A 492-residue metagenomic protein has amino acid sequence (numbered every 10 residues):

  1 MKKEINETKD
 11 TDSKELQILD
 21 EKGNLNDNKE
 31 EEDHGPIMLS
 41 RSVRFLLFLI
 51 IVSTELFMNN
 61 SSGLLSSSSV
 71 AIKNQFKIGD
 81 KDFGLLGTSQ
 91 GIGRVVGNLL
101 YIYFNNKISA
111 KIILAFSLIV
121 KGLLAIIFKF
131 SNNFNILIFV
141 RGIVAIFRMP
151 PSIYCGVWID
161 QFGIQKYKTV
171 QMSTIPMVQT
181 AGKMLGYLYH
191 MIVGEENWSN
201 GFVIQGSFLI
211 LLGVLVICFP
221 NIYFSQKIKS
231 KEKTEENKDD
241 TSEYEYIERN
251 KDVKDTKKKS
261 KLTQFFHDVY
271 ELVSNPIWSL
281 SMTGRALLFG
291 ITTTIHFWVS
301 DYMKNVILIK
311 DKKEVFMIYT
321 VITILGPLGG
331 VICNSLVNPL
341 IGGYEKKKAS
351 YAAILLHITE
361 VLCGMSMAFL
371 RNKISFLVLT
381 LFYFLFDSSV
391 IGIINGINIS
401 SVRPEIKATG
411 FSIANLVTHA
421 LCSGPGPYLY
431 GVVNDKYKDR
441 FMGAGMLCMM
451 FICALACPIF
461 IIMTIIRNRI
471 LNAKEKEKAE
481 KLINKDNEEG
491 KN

Functional and structural regions predicted by a protein language model:
K2-N60: Cytosolic juxtamembrane N-terminal segment immediately preceding the first transmembrane helix of multi-pass
L46-D80, I295-S300, G426: Extracytoplasmic
L65-S66, N275-V331, I391, N395 (+1 more regions): Extracytoplasmic gate region of multi-pass secondary transporters
V96-F134: Conserved MFS/SLC helix-loop-helix module at the cytosolic interface between two early adjacent transmembrane helices
I112-I126, K348-M365: Structural signature of the two symmetry-related core transmembrane helices
V140-V178: Cytoplasmic helix-loop-helix junction between adjacent transmembrane helices in 12-TM secondary transporters
I175-S225: Helix-loop-helix hairpin linking two adjacent transmembrane segments in secondary transporters
N200-C218, A444-M463: Symmetry-related core transmembrane helices of the 12-TM Major Facilitator Superfamily/SLC fold
